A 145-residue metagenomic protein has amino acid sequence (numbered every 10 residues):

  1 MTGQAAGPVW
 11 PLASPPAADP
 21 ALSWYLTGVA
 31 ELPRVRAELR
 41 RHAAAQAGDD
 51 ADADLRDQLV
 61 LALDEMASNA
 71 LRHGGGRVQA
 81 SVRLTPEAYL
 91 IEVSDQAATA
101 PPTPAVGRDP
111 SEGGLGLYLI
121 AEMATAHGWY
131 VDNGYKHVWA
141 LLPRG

Functional and structural regions predicted by a protein language model:
M1-T27, L71-G145: Conserved beta-strand-loop-beta-strand hairpin that lines the nucleotide-binding pocket of ATP/GTP-utilizing enzymes
P33-D64: Conserved short strand/loop->alpha-helix "switch" segment adjacent to the catalytic nucleotide/phosphoryl-transfer site
A62, A67-R72: Short, well-structured hydrophobic secondary-structure segments
